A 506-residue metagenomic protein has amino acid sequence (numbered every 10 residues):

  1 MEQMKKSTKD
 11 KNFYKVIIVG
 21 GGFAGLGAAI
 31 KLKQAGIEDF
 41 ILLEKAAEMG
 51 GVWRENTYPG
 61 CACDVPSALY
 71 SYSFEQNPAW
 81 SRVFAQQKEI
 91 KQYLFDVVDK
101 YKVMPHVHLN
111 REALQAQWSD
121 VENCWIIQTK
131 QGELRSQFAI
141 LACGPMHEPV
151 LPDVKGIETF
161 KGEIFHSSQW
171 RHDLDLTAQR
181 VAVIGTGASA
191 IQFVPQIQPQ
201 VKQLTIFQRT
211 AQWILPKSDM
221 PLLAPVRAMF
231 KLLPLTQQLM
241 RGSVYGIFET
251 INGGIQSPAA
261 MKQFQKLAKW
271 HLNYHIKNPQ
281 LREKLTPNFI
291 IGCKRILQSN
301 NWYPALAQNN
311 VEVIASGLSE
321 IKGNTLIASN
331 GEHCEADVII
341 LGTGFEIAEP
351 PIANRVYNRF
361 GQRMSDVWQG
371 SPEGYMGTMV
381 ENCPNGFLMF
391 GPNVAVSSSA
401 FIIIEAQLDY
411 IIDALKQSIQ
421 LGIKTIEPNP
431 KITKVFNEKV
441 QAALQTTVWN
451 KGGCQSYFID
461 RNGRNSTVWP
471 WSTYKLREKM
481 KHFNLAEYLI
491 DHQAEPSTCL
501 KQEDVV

Functional and structural regions predicted by a protein language model:
S7-F13, I17-F23, G27-E48, L141-P279 (+6 more regions): Rossmann-like dinucleotide-binding core of oxidoreductases
Y14, T129-F138, T177, S329-V338: Core beta-strand elements of the Rossmann-like FAD/NAD(P) dinucleotide-binding domain in flavoenzyme oxidoreductases
Y14-I18, F23-V107, Q208-R209, Y274-Q280: Beta1-alpha1 glycine-rich phosphate/pyrophosphate-binding loop at the start of Rossmann-like nucleotide-binding domains
N77-D96, Q256-F264, I290-N301: Short beta-strand to alpha-helix junction loop
R82-M146, E320: Feature captures the FAD/FMN-dependent oxidoreductase FAD-binding
W213-P216, P234, E373-G374, F387-V506: C-terminal, flexible cofactor-proximal segment of oxidoreductases
K262-E335: Alpha/beta-hydrolase fold catalytic core
V338, G342-S418: Glycine/threonine-rich phosphate-binding loop and adjacent beta-strand/alpha-helix elements that clamp
